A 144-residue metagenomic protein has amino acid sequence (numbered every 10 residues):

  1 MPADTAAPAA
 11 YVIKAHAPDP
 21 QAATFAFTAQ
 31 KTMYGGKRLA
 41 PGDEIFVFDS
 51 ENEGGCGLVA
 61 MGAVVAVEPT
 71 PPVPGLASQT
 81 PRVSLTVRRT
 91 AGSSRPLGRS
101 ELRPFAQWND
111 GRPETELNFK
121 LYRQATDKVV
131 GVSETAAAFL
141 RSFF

Functional and structural regions predicted by a protein language model:
M1-V12, Q30-Y34, P72-F144: Contiguous surface segments at macromolecular interaction interfaces
A7-A10, P41-I45, V59: Short, surface-exposed beta-edge/turn micro-motifs
I13, F48, M61-A63: GIY-YIG nuclease signature motif recognition
A15-Q21: Short polar catalytic/cofactor-binding loops
Q21-K31: Short, structured beta-strand/loop micro-motifs enriched in basic residues and often containing a Trp
G36-S50: Short coil-to-beta transition motif at edge beta-strands of beta-rich domains
E53-G55: Extended, low-complexity, turn-rich repeat/linker tracts enriched in Gly/Pro/Ser/Thr and Asp/Glu that occur
G57-P69: Short beta-strand-centered aromatic/proline hotspots
